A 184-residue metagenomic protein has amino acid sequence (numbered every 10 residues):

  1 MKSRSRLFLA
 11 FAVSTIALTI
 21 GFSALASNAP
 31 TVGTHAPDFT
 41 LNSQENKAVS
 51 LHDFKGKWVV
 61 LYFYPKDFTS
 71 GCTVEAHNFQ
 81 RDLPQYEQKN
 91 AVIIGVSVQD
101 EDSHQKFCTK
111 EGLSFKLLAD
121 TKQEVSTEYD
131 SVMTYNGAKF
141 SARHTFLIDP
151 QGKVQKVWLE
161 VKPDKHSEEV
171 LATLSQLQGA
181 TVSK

Functional and structural regions predicted by a protein language model:
R4-F11, I16-D38, V182-K184: N-proximal helix/coil linker or "cap" segments that precede and/or mark the start of modular domains
P30, S43-Q44, I148-D149: Short, acidic, Ser/Thr-enriched surface-loop or helix-capping motifs
A36-P37, W58, A142-H144: Short loop/turn microsegments at loop-to-beta-strand junctions
F39-W58: A short beta-strand-turn-helix
H52-T73: Short active-site neighborhood of thiol/selenol oxidoreductases, capturing the structured segment around
G71-L113, Q123-S126: Structural microenvironment flanking redox-active thiols in thiol-disulfide oxidoreductases
L113-F115, V132-Y135, K139-F146: Structural micro-motif
S141-K184: Thiol-/selenol-based redox modules, centered on thioredoxin-like and closely related oxidoreductase domains
